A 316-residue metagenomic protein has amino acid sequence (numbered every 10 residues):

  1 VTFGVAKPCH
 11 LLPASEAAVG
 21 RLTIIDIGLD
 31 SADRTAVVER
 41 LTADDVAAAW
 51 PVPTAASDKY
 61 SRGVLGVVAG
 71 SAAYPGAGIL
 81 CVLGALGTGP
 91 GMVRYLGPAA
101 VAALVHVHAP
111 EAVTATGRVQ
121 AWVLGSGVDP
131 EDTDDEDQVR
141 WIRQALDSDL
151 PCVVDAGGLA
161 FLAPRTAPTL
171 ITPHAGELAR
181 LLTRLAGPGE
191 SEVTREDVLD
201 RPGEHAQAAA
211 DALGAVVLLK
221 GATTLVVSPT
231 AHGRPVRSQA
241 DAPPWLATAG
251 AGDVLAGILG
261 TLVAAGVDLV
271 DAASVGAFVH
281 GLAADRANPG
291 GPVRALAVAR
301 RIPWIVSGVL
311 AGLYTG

Functional and structural regions predicted by a protein language model:
V5-L170, A175, R180-G316: Small-residue (G/A/S/T)-rich helix-start motifs and N-terminal tracts that mark the onset
